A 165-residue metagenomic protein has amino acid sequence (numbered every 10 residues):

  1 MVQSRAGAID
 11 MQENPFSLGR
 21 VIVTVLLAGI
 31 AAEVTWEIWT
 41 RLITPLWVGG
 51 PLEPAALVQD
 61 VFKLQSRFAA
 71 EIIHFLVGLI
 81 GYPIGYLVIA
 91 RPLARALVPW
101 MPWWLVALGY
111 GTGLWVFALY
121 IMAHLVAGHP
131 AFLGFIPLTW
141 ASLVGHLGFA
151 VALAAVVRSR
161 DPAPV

Functional and structural regions predicted by a protein language model:
V2-V165: Juxtamembrane/disordered regions of integral membrane proteins
